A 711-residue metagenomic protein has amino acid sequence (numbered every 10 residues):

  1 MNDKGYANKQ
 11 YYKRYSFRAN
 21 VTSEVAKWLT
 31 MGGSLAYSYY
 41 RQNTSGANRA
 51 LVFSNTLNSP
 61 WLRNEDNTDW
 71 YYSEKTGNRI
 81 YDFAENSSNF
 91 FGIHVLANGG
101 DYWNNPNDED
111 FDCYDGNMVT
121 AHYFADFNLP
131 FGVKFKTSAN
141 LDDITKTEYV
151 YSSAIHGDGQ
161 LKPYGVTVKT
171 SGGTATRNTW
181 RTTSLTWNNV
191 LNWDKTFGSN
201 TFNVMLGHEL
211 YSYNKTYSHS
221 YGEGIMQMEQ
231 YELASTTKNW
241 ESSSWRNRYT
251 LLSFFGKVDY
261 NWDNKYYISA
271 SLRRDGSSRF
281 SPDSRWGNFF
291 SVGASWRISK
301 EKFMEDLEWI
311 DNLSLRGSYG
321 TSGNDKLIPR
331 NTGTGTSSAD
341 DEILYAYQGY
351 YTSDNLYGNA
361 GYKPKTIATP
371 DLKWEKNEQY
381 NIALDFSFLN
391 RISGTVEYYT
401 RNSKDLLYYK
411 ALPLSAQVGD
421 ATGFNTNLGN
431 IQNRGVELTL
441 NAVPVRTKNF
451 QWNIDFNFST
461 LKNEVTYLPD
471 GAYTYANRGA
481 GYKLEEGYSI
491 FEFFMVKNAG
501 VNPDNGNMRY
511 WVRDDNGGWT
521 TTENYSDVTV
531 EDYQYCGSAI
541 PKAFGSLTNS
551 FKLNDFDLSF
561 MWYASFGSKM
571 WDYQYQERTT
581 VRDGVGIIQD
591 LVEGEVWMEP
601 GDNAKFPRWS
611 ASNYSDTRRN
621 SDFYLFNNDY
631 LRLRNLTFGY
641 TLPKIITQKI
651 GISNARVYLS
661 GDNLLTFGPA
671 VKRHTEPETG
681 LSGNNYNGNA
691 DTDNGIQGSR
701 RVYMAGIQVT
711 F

Functional and structural regions predicted by a protein language model:
M1-N8, I80, N105-C113, D126-N128 (+3 more regions): Residues embedded in well-ordered regular secondary structure
M1-R18, W28-L29: Outer-membrane beta-barrel translocator/receptor signature
N20-Y39, F91-S152, T167-E486, N620-F711: Extracellular/periplasmic, surface-exposed regions of secreted and cell-surface proteins
S38-G92, V150-S152, D158, H219 (+5 more regions): A surface-exposed, glycine/aromatic-enriched loop/edge motif typical of exported proteins
G157-Q160, K238, S277, S565-D662: Extracytoplasmic gating/loop element in the C-terminal half of outer-membrane beta-barrel translocons and assembly
V190, T426-A539, K552, Y563-S568 (+1 more regions): Gram-negative outer-membrane beta-barrel transporters
